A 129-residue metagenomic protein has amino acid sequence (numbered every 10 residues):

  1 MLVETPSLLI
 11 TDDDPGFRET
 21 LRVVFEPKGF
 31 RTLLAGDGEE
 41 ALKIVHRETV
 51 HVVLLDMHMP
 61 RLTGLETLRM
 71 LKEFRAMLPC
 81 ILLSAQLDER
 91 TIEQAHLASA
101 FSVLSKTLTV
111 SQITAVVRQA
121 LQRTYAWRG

Functional and structural regions predicted by a protein language model:
P15-L33, A98: Two-component/phosphorelay signaling modules centered on CheY-like receiver
D37-E40, T63-E66: Acidic catalytic/metal-coordinating carboxylates
H46-E48, M70-M77, A98: Conserved phosphotransfer cores of two-component systems
E48-L54: Active-site beta3 strand of CheY-like receiver
M59: Receiver (REC) domain active-site loop signature in two-component systems and cognate sites in sensor histidine kinases
E66, L87-L104, T114-A115: Alpha4 helix (beta4-alpha4-beta5 surface) of REC/receiver domains from two-component response regulators
R90, L108-R118, Y125: C-terminal output helix
